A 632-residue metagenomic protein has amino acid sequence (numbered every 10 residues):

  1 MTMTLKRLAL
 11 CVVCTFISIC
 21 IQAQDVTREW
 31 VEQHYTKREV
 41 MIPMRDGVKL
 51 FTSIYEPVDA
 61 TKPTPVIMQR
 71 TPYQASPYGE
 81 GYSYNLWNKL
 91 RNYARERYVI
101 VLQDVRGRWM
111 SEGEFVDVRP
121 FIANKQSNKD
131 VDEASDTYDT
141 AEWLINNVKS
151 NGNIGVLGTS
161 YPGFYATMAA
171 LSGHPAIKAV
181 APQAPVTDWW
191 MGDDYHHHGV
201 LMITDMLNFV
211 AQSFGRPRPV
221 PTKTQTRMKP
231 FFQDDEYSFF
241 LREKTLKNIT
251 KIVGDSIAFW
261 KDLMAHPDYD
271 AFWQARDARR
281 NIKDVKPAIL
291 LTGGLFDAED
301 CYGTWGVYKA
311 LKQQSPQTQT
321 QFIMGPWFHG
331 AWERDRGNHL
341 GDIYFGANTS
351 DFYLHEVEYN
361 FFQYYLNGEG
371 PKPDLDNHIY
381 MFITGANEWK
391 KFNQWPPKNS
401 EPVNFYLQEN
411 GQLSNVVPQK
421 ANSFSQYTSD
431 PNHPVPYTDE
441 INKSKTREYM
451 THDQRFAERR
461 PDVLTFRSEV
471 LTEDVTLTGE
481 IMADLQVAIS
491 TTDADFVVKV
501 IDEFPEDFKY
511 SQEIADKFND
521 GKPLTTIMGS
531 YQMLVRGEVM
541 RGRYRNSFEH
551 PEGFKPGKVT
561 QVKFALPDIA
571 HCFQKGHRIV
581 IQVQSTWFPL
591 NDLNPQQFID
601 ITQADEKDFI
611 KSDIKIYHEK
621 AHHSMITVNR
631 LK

Functional and structural regions predicted by a protein language model:
D25-A60, R467-E473, F554: N-terminal cap/lid segment of alpha/beta-hydrolase-fold proteins
V58-N146, D194-Y195, R334-F345, P505-Q512 (+2 more regions): Cap/lid segment of the alpha/beta-hydrolase catalytic domain
G79, N124, R242-R280, P287: Mobile cap/lid helix-loop segments that gate and shape the active-site cleft of serine hydrolases
G81, N85, F121-N128, L157 (+3 more regions): A catalytic-pocket lid/entrance helix-loop region that shapes and gates access to the active site across common
K149-S160: Alpha/beta-hydrolase fold nucleophile elbow
V285, L291-G293: Short beta-strand/loop motif that positions the catalytic acidic residue of the alpha/beta-hydrolase fold
A298-W305: Conserved alpha/beta-hydrolase "acid-adjacent" motif
I343-G346, F352-V357, L366-K632: Glycine/threonine-rich phosphate-binding loop and adjacent beta-strand/alpha-helix elements that clamp
